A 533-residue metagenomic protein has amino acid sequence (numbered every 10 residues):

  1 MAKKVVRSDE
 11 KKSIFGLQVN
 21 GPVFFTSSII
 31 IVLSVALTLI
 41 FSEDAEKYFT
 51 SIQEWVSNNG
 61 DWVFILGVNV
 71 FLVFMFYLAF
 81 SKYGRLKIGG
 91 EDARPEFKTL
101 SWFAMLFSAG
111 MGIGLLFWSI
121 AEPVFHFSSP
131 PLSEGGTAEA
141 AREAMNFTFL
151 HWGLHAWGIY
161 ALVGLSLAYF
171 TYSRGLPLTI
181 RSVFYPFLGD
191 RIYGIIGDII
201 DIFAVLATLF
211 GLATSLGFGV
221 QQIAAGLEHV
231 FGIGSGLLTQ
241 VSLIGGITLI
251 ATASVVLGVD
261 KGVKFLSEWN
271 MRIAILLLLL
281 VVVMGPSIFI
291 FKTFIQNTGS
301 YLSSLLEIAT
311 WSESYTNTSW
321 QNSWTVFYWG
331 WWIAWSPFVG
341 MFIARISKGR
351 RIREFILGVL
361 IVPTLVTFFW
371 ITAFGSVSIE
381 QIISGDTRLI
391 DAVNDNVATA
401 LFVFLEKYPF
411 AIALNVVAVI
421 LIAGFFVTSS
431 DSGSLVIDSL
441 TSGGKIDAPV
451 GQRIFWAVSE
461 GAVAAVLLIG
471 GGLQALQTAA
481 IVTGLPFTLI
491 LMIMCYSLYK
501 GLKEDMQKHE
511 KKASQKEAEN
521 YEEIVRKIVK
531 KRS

Functional and structural regions predicted by a protein language model:
M1, A513-S533: Long, low-complexity, intrinsically disordered cytosolic termini of multi-pass membrane proteins
A2-A140, L279, S497-L502, V529-R532: N-terminal alpha-helical transmembrane segments of multi-pass membrane transport and channel/translocase proteins
V5-I14, K47-Q53, F80-T99, V124-F147 (+5 more regions): Flexible loop linkers connecting adjacent transmembrane helices in multi-pass alpha-helical membrane transporters
D9-G16, F41-V56, M75-P95, M145-H151 (+7 more regions): Membrane-water interface regions at transmembrane-helix termini and the short interhelical loops of multi-pass membrane
F15-Q18, P22-F25, I29-L39, L72-M75 (+8 more regions): Helix-loop-helix module between adjacent transmembrane segments
I30, V63-F80, A274-G285, V366-S376 (+3 more regions): Hydrophobic alpha-helical segments of multi-pass membrane transport proteins
W62, T99, T137-A144, I192-I202 (+3 more regions): Membrane-interface alpha-helices at helix entry/exit sites of multi-pass transporters
I192, I196-I199, A204-R350, L357 (+1 more regions): Membrane-embedded translocation segments of transport machinery
